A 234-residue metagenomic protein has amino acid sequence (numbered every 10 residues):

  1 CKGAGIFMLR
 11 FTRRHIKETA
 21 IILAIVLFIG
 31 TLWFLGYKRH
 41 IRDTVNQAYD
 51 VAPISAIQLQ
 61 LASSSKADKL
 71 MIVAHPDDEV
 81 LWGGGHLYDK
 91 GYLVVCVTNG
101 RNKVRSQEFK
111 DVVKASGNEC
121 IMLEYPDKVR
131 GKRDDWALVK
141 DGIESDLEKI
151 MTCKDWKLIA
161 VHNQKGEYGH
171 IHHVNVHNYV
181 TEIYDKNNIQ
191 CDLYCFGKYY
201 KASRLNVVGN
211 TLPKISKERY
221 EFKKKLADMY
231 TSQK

Functional and structural regions predicted by a protein language model:
C1-F7: Short, Lys/Arg-enriched N-terminal segments with co-localized hydrophobic residues within the first ~10-30 amino acids
L9-I22, G30-C153, E182-D185: Active-site rim/loop-helix segments in enzyme catalytic domains that contact anionic ligands
I25-T31, N187-K234: The feature marks non-catalytic terminal segments
D78-W82, R101-V104, Q164-H170, Y200-S203: Active-site environment of divalent metal-dependent phosphoester hydrolases
K103, A137, D141, I171-V174 (+1 more regions): Soluble non-cytosolic domains of exported or imported proteins
M122, L158-H162, C191-G197: A structural signal for short, well-ordered beta-strand segments and their strand-loop junctions that often border
I150-N187: Active-site adenylate/phosphate-handling loop in enzymes that bind or generate adenylated species
